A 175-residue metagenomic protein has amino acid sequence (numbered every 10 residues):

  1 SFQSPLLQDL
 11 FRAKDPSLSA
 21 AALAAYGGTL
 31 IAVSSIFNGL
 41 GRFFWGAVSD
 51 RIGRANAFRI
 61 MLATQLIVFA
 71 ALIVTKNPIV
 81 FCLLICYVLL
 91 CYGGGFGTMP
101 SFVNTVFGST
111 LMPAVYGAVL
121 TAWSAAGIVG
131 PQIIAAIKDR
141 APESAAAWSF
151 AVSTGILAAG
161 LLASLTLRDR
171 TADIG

Functional and structural regions predicted by a protein language model:
S1-W45, P100, G130-I134: Extracytoplasmic gate region of multi-pass secondary transporters
D50-L62: Cytoplasmic membrane-interface "Motif A"-like loop-to-helix N-cap segments of 12-TM Major Facilitator Superfamily
T64-K76: C-terminal ends and interior cores of transmembrane alpha-helices in multi-pass membrane transporters/permeases
V80-G94: Hydrophobic core of transmembrane alpha-helices in multi-pass small-molecule transporters, especially MFS/SLC-type
G94-F107: Intracellular juxtamembrane helix-capping segments at the cytosolic ends of symmetry-related transmembrane helices
V106-R140: A late C-terminal transmembrane helix in Major Facilitator Superfamily
A136-G155: A membrane-interface helix-boundary motif in multi-pass transporters
T154-G175: Multi-pass alpha-helical transporter architecture, strongest for 12-TM Major Facilitator/SLC carriers used
